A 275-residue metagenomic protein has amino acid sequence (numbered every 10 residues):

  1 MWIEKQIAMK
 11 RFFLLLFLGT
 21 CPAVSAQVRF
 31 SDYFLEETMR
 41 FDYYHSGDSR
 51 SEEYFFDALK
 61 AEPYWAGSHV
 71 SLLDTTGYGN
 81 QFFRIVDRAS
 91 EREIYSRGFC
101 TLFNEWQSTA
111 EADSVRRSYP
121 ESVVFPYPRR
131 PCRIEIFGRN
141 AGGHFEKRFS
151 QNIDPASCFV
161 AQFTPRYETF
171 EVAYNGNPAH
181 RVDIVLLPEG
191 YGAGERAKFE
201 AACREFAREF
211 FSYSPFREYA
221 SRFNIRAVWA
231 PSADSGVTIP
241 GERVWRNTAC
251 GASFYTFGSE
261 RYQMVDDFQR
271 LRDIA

Functional and structural regions predicted by a protein language model:
M1-F12: Positively charged n-region of N-terminal signal peptides that target proteins for export
R11-C21: Sec-dependent N-terminal signal peptides
T20, E91, G142, G192 (+1 more regions): Surface-exposed, flexible loop/turn segments at secondary-structure boundaries
A23-A26: Boundary at the C-terminal end of the N-terminal hydrophobic targeting segment
Y33-F159: Beta-strand-enriched, solvent-exposed domains that form extended recognition/catalytic surfaces
A156-S221, A227-I239, R243-A275: Fold-level signature of zinc-dependent metallopeptidase catalytic domains
